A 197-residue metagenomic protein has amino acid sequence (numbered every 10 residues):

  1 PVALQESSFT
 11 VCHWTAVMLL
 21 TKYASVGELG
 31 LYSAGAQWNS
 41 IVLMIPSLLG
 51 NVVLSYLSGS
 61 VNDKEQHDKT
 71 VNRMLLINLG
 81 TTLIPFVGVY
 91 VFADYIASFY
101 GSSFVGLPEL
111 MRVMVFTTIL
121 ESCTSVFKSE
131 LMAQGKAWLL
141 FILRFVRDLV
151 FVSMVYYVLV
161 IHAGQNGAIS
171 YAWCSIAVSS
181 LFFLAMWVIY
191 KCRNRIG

Functional and structural regions predicted by a protein language model:
P1-E6, T10, W14, M18 (+9 more regions): Residue-level signature of transmembrane alpha-helical cores of multipass secondary-active transporters and flippases
P1-G27, V152, Y156, S179: Signature of the first transmembrane helix
V2, M18-S40, V105-P108, G167-W173: Interfacial/gating helices of multi-pass transporter permease domains
E28, A93, A97, P108 (+4 more regions): Membrane-interface helix-loop junctions in multi-pass transport and translocation proteins
N39, L43-K64, E130-A133: Helix-loop junctions and terminal segments of transmembrane helices in multi-pass membrane transport/translocation
S58, F116-V146, Y190: Membrane-interface junctions at transmembrane-helix termini in multi-pass inner-membrane proteins
E65-G80, G88-V91, M111: Interfacial transmembrane-helix starts/ends
I84-S102: Short membrane-interface helical motifs at transmembrane helix boundaries in multi-pass membrane transporters
